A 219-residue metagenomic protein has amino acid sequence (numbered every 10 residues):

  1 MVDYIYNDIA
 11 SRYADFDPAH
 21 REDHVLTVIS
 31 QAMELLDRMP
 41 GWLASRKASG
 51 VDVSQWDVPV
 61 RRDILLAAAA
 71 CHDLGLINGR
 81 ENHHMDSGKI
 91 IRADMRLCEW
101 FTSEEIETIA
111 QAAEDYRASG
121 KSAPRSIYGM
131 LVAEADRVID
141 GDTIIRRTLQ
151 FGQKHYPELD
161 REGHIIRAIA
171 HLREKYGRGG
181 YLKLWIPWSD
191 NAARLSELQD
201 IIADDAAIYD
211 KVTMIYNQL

Functional and structural regions predicted by a protein language model:
M1-R12, D37-P40: Short alpha-helical hairpin
A14-P59, C71, A118-L219: Divalent metal-dependent phosphate-bond-processing catalytic cores, especially two-metal-ion Mg2+/Mn2+ enzymes that act
F16-T27, G75-K89, S103: Active-site metal-coordination segments of metallo-dependent hydrolases
V28-L35, N82-C98: An active-site-proximal "capping" alpha-helix that borders the catalytic cofactor pocket
G41-R46, D57-I64, E99-A113, Y128: Acidic/histidine metal-binding catalytic segments
V58-G79, H83, S87, T108-A118: His-Asp-centered metal-binding catalytic motifs of divalent-metal-dependent phosphohydrolases/nucleases
N78, L97-F101, S119-A123: Short helix-to-loop capping/linker segments positioned immediately adjacent to catalytic or ligand/cofactor-binding
